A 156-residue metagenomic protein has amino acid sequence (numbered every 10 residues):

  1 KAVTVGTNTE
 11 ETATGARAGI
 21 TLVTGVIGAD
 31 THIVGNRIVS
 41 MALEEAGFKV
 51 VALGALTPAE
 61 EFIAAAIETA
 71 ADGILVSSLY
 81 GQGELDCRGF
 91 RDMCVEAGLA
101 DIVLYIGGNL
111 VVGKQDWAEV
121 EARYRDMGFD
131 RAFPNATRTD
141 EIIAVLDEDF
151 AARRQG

Functional and structural regions predicted by a protein language model:
K1-L53, A152: ATP-dependent carboxylate/acyl-activation modules
V26-I27, S78, G108-N109, N135-A136: Fold-independent oxyanion-binding glycine-rich loops and adjacent beta-strand/coil segments at enzyme active sites
H32, E84, I142: Glycine/Thr-rich phosphate-binding loops of Rossmann-like dinucleotide-binding domains
N36, M41-A46, A52-D130: Cofactor-cradling patches in redox/metallo enzymes
G89, E141, V145: Alpha-helical scaffold segments in soluble metabolic enzymes
D130-E141: Short acidic-hydrophobic, aromatic-tinged amphipathic segments that line or gate anion-handling sites
D147-G156: The C-terminal output helix
